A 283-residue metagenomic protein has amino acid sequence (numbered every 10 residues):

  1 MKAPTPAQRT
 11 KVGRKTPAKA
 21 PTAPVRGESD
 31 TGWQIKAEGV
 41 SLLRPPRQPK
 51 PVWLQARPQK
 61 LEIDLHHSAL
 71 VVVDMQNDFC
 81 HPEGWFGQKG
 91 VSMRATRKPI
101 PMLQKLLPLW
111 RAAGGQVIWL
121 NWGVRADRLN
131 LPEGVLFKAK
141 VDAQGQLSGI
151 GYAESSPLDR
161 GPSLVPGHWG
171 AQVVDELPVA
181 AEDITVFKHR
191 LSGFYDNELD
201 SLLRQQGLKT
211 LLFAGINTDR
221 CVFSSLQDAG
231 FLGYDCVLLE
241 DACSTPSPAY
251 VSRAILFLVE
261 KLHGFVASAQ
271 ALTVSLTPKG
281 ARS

Functional and structural regions predicted by a protein language model:
K2-A69, D78, T96, L109-A113 (+1 more regions): Active-site-adjacent betaalpha module
H66, G84-W110, G115-W122: A short alpha/beta connector and helix-capping loop motif
V73-D74: N-terminal nucleotide-binding beta1-loop-alpha1 segment
P82-V91, P132-E133, A229: Surface-exposed, active-site-proximal loop segments in enzymatic domains
R125-N130: Short catalytic/ligand-binding loop motif for oxyanion handling, primarily in non-cytosolic enzymes, centered on
